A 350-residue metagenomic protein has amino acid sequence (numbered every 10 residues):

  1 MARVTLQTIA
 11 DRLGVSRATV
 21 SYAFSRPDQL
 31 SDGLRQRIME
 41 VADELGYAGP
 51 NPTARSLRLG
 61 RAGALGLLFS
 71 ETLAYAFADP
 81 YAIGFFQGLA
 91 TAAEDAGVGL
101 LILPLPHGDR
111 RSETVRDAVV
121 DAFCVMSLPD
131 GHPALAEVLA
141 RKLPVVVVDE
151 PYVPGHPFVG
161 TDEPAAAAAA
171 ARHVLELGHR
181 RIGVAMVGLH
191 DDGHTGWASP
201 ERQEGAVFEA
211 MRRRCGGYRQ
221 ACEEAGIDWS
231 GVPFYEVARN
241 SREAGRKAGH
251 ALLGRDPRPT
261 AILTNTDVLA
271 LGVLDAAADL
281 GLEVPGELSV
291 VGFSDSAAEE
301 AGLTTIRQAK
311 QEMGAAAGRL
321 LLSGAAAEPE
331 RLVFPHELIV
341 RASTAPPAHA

Functional and structural regions predicted by a protein language model:
M1-R61, A350: N-terminal helix-turn-helix DNA-binding module of bacterial transcription factors
M1-T5, A64-R172, E176, A350: Alpha-helical recognition/docking segments in bacterial nutrient-uptake and carbohydrate-utilization systems
A10, V125, A261-N265: Short beta-strand scaffold positions
S16, G63, D121, R180-R181 (+1 more regions): Short acidic/polar active-site loop segments enriched in Thr and Asp
G66, R180-A185, T260-L263, L288: Conserved beta-strand elements of the Class I
T72-I83, L105-R110, V159-A166, V184-E223 (+5 more regions): Hinge/beta->alpha junction and helix N-cap segments in small-molecule ligand-binding domains
R180-R181, W229-V232, E283-S289: Short acidic capping loops at alpha-helix termini that bridge into adjacent secondary structure
R246-A350: Flexible loop/turn connectors
